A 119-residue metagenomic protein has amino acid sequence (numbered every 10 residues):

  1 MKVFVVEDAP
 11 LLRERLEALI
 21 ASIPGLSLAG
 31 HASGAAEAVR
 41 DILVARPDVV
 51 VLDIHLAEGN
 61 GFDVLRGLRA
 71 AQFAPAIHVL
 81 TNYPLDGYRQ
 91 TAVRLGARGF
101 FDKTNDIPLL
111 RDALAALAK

Functional and structural regions predicted by a protein language model:
E7: Conserved acidic carboxylate
H31-V49: Acidic, metal-coordinating helix/loop segments flanking the phosphotransfer/catalytic sites of two-component signaling
G34, N60-D63: Acidic catalytic/metal-coordinating carboxylates
D53, T81: Active-site residues of response regulator receiver
A57, L85: The feature encodes the CheY-like receiver
F62-F73: Short amphipathic alpha-helix used as the core "switch/output" element in two-component signaling
G87, N105-A115: C-terminal output helix
